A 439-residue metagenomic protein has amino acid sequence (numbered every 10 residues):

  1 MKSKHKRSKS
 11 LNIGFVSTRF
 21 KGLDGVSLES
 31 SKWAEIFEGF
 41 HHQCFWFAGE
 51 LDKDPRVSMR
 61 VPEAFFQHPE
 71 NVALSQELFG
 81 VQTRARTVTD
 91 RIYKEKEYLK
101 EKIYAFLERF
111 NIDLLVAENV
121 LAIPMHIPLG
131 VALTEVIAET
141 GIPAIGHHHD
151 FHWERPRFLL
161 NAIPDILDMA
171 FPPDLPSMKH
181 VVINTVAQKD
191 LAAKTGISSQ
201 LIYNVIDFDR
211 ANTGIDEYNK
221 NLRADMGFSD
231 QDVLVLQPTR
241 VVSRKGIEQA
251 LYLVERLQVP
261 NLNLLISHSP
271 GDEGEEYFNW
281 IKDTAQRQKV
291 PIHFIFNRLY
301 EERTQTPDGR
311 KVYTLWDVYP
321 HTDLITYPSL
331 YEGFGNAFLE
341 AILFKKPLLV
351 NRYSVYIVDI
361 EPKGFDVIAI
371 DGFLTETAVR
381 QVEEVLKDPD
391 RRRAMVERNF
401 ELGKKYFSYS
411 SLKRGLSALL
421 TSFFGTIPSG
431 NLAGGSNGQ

Functional and structural regions predicted by a protein language model:
M1-R60, E139-I142, P176, P428 (+2 more regions): N-terminal subdomain of nucleotide-sugar transferases
R7-S10, I36-G39, F45-L114, R287 (+1 more regions): A conserved catalytic-core segment of Leloir-type glycosyltransferases
N161-E217, W280: A short, active-site helix/loop in glycosyltransferases that binds the activated sugar's phosphate group
R223-A224, F228-K245, L251-V254, L264-I266: Conserved donor-binding/catalytic core segment of Leloir-type glycosyltransferases
S229, E275-D317: Nucleotide-activated donor-binding/catalytic signature segment of Leloir-type glycosyltransferases, i.e., the conserved
L330: Aromatic "clamp/platform" in nucleotide-sugar-dependent glycosyltransferases that forms part of the donor/acceptor
I357-E383, R391-R393: Change "using UDP/GDP/dTDP sugars" to "using nucleotide sugars
K387-T421: A charged, aromatic-enriched C-terminal amphipathic alpha-helix characteristic of glycosyltransferases across folds
